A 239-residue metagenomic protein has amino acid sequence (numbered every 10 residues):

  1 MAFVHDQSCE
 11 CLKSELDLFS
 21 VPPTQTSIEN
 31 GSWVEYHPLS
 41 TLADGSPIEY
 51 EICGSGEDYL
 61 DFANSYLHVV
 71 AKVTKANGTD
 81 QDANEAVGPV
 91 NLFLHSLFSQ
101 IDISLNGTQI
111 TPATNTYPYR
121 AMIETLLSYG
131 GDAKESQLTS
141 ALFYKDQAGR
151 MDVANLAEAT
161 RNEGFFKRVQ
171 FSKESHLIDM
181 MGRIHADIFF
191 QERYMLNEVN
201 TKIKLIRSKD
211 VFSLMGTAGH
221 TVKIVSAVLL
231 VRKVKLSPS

Functional and structural regions predicted by a protein language model:
M1-S239: Short, low-complexity Pro/Thr/Gly
